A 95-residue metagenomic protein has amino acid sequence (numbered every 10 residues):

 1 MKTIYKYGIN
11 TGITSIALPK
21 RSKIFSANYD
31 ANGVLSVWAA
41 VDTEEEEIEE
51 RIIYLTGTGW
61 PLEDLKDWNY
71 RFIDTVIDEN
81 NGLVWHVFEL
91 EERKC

Functional and structural regions predicted by a protein language model:
M1-V34, P61-N69: N-terminal domain-onset segments
T43-E47: Acidic glycine-/aspartate-rich tracts in secreted/extracellular proteins
E49-C95: Helix-rich interaction surfaces within compact, conserved domain-sized segments that mediate assembly or partner
